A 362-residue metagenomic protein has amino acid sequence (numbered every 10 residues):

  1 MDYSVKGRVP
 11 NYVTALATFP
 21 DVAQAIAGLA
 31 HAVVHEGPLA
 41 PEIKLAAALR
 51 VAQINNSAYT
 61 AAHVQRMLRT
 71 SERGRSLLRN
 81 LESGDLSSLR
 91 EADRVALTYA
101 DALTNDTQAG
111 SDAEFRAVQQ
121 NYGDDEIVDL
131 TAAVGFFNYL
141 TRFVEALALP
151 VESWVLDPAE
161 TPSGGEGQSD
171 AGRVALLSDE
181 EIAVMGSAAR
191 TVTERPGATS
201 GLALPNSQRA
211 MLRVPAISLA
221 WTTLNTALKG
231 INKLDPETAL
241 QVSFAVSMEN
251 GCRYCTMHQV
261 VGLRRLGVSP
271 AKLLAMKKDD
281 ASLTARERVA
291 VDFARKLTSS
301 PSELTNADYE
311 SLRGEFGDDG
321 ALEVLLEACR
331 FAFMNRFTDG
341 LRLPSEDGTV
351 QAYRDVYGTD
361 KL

Functional and structural regions predicted by a protein language model:
M1-L45, R69, R79, V151-T238 (+2 more regions): Secretory/endomembrane lumenal or extracellular ectodomains immediately following the signal peptide
R8-T14, P41-N55, N121, E126-T131 (+4 more regions): Alpha-helical scaffold segments that form or flank carboxylate-/histidine-based iron centers
L16, A30, A46-V51, L81 (+9 more regions): Short alpha-helical scaffolding segments that buttress acidic/His motifs in well-ordered protein cores
P20-I26, N56-T60, V95, T104-D112 (+7 more regions): Short acidic alpha-helix initiation/capping motifs at coil-to-helix transition points, especially at protein N-termini
L45-L78, V246-A271: Conserved alpha-helical segments that form or flank metal/cofactor-binding pockets of metalloenzymes
S83, S88-A133, R286-E327: Acidic/histidine-rich alpha-helical segments that form the ligand environment of transition-metal centers
G84, G262-A271, M276-T284: Histidine/lysine/aspartate-rich catalytic loop segments that bind and position anionic ligands
E114, D124-G164, D318-T359: Preference for long, well-ordered alpha-helical segments
